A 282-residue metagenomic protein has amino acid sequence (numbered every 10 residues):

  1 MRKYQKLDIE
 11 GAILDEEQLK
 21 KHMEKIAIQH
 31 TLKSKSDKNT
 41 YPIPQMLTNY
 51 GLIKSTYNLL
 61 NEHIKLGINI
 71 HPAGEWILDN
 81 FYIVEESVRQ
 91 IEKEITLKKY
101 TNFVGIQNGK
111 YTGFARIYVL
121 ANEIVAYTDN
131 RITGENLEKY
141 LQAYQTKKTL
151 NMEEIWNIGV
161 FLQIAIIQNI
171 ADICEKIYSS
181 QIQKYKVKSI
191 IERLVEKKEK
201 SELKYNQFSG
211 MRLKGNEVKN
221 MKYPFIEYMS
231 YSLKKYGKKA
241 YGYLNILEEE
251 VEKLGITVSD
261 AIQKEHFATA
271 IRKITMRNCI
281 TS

Functional and structural regions predicted by a protein language model:
R2-T112, K139, I164, K188-E196: ATP-dependent phospho-/nucleotidyl transfer catalytic cores
K3-E10, H22-P44, Y50, K54-N58 (+1 more regions): Basic, amphipathic N-terminal segments
Y41-M46, N108, I124-N130, L213-K214: A ubiquitous short alpha-helical element
E62-L66, K99, I117-N122, K204-F208: Short acidic (Asp/Glu) and glycine-rich catalytic loops that position anionic groups and cofactors
T101-N102, N157-F161, S180-Q183: Short, glycine/acidic-rich hinge or "gate" loops at secondary-structure transitions that mediate conformational
G113-I155, L162-S179: Active-site activation/catalytic loop segments of kinase-like enzymes and analogous catalytic loops in related
E175-E192: Long, compositionally biased
